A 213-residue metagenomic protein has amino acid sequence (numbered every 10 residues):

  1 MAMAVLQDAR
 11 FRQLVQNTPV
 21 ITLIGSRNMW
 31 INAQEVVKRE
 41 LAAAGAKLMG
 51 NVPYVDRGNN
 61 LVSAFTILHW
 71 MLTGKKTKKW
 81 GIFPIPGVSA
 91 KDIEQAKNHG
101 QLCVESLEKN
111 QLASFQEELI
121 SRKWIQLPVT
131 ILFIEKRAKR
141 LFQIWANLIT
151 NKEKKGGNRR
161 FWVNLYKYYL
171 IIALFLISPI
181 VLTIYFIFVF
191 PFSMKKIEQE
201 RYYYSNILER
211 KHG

Functional and structural regions predicted by a protein language model:
M1-L48, V52: Helix-loop-strand module that forms the ligand-binding subsite of alpha/beta enzymes
N28, Y54, Y166-Y169, Y185 (+1 more regions): Sequence-level detector for tyrosine residue identity
N28-N32, R57-V62: Short, well-ordered, mixed-charge alpha-helical segments that flank or form enzyme active sites
K38, V55, S114, M194 (+1 more regions): Residue-level signal for alpha-helical context at structural boundaries
G58-T150: A conserved mid-domain beta-alpha-beta active-site/ligand-binding segment of alpha/beta enzyme cores
I149-R159: Cytosolic-side membrane-insertion boundary helix
G157-I197: A transmembrane-helix-recognition feature enriched in membrane-embedded lipid enzymes and envelope glyco-/phospholipid
V189-G213: Membrane-proximal, acidic/low-complexity disordered segments on the non-cytosolic side of organellar membranes
